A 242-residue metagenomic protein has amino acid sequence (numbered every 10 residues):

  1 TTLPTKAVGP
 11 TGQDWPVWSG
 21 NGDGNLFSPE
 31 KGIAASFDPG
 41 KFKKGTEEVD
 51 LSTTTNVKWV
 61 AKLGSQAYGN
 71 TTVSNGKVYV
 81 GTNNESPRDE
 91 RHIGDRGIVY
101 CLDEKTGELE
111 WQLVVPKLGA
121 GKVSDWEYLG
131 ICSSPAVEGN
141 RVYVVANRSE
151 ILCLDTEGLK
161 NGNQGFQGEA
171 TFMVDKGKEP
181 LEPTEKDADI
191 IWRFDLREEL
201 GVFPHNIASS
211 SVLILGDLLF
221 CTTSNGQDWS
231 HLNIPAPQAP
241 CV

Functional and structural regions predicted by a protein language model:
T1-V242: Noncatalytic, solvent-exposed loop/strand surfaces of beta-propeller-type extracellular/periplasmic domains
